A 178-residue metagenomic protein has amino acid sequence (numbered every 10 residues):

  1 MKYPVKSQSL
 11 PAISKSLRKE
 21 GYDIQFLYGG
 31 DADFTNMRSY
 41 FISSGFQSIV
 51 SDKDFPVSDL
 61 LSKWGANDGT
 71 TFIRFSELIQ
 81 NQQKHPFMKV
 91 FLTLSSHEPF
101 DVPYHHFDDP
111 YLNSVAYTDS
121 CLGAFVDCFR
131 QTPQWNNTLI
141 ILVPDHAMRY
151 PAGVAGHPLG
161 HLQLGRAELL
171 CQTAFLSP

Functional and structural regions predicted by a protein language model:
M1-P178: Solvent-exposed soluble domains appended to multi-pass membrane proteins
